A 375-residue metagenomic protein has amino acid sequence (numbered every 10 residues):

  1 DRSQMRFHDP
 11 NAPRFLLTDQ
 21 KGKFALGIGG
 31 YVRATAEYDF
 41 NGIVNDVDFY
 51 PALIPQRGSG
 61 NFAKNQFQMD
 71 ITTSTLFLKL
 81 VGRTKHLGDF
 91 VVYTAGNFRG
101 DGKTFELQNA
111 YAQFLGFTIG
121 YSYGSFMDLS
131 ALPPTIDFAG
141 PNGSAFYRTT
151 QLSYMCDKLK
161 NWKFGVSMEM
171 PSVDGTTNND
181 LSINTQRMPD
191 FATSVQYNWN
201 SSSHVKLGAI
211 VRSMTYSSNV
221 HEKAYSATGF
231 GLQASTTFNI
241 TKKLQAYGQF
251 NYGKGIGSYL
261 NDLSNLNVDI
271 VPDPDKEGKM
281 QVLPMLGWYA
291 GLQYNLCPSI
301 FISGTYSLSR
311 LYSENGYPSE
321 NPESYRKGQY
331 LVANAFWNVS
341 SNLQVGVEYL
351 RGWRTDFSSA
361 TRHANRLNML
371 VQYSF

Functional and structural regions predicted by a protein language model:
D1-G29, E37-F49, I256-L260, I300 (+2 more regions): Outer-membrane beta-barrel biogenesis signature
L16-T18, K64-Q68, G100, G140-N142 (+7 more regions): Outer-membrane beta-barrel proteins
L17-D48, G58-V173, R187, A192 (+3 more regions): Outer membrane beta-barrel
K21-K23, F67-T73, K103-L107, G143-Y147 (+5 more regions): Transmembrane beta-barrel outer-membrane domains
G42-V47, G102-Q108, S130-D137, G175-I183 (+5 more regions): Outer-membrane beta-barrel translocator domains and adjoining extracellular loop/strand segments of Gram-negative
D89-G100, F164-P171, G208-S213, F301-R310 (+2 more regions): Transmembrane beta-strand segments that form the barrel wall of outer-membrane beta-barrel proteins
N198-N321, Y325: Detector for outer-membrane/organellar transmembrane beta-barrel domains, recognizing the amphipathic beta-strand
F238, W337-V339, H363-F375: Outer-membrane beta-barrel "beta-signal"
